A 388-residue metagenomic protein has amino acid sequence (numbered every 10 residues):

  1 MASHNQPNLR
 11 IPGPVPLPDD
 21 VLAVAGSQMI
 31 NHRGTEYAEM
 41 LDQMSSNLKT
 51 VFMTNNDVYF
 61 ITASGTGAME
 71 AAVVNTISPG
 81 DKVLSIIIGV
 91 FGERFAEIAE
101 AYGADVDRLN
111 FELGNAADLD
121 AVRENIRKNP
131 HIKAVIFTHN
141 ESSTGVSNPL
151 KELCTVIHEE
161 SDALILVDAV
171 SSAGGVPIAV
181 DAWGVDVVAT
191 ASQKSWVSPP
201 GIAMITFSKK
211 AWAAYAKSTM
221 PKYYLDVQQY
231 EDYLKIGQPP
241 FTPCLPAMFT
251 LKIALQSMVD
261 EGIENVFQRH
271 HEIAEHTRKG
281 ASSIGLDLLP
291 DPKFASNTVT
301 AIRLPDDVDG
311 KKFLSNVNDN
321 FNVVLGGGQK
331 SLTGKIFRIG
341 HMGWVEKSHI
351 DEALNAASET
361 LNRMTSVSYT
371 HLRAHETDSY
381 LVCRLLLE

Functional and structural regions predicted by a protein language model:
Q6-T62, T66: A glycine-/small-polar-enriched, mobile loop at the entrance of the PLP active site in fold-type I
L17, Q193-K279, S283: Active-site C-terminal subdomain of aminotransferase-like
N55-L84, I88, G92-A96: Conserved beta-loop-alpha segment that forms the PLP phosphate-binding cup at the N-terminus of a helix
A117-G174: Active-site phosphate-binding strand-loop segment of PLP-dependent enzymes
D181-Q193: Conserved active-site segment immediately N-terminal to the catalytic lysine that forms the internal aldimine
D287-N320: Conserved PLP-binding catalytic core of the aspartate aminotransferase-like
A301-D306, V324-L354: Conserved PLP-binding active-site segment of the aspartate aminotransferase-like
T370-T377, L381: Conserved small/polar residues in nucleotide/adenosyl-binding loops
